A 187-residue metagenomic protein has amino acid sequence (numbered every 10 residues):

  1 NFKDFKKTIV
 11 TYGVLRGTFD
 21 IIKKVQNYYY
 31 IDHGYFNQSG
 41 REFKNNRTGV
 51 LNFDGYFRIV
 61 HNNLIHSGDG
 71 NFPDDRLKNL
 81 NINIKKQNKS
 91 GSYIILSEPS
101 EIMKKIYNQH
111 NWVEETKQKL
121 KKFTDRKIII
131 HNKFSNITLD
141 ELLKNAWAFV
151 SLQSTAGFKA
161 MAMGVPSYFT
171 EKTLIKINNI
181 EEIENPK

Functional and structural regions predicted by a protein language model:
N1-I59, P99, I137-D140, A156-G157: Active-site and donor-binding regions of nucleotide-sugar-utilizing enzymes
F2, G17, Q118-K121, R126-N178: Donor nucleotide-activated moiety binding/catalytic core segment of transferases that use nucleotide-activated donors
K7-T8, Y93, W147-A148: Structural motif
T8, V60-N62, I84, H110 (+1 more regions): C-terminal amphipathic helix plus adjacent low-complexity, charged tail appended to glycosyltransferase catalytic
G13, D32-G34, N132-F134, E171 (+1 more regions): Residues at the C-termini of beta-strands that transition into short coil/loop
I21-K23, N108-Q109, M161-G164: Short amphipathic alpha-helical segments
I31-Y93, S97-I106: A nucleotide-sugar donor-handling region in carbohydrate enzymes
Q87-F134: Conserved catalytic-core segment of nucleotide-activated headgroup transferases in glycan assembly
